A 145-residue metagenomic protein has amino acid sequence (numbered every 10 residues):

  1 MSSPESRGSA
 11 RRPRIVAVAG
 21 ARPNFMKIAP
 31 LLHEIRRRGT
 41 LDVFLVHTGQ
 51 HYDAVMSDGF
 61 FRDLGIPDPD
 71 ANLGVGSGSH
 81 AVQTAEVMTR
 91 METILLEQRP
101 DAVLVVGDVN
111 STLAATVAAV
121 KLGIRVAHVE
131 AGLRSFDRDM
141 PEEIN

Functional and structural regions predicted by a protein language model:
S2-Q50: N-terminal subdomain of nucleotide-sugar transferases
R11, D53-S57, V87: Alpha-helical structural motif
R14-E34, F60, N72-N145: Active-site and donor-binding regions of nucleotide-sugar-utilizing enzymes
R37-T40, I66, L96: Generic secondary-structure signature for well-ordered alpha-helical cores
L41-L45, A71-G76: Glycine-/proline-rich flexible loop or hinge segments
D42, P67, G123-R125: Residue-level detector of anion-binding/catalytic polar loops
T48-D53, S77-S79: Short active-site-proximal "capping" loops at secondary-structure junctions
Q50-P67: N-terminal beta-loop-helix "entrance" segment that forms/cooperates in small-molecule cofactor or anionic ligand
